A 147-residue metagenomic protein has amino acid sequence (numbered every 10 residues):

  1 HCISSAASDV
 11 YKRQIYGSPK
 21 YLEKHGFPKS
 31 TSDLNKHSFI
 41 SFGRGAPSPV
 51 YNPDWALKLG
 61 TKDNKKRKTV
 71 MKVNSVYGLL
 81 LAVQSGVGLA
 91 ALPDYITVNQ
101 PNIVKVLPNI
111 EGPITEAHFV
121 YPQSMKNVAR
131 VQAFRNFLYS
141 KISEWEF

Functional and structural regions predicted by a protein language model:
H1-A7, Y11: Single conserved hydrophobic/aromatic residue that forms the stacking wall/gate of nucleotide- or nucleobase-binding
K12, G17-I40: Flexible hinge/capping segments at coil-to-helix
S18-Y21, R44-G45, Q123-M125: Short loop segments at secondary-structure junctions
S38-T61: Secondary-structure junction motif
S41, K72, K105-L107, Y121: Structural signal for conserved beta-strand scaffold positions within catalytic alpha/beta enzyme cores
T61-K105, G112, N127, Q132-R135: Hydrophobic hinge/microswitch elements
L107-F147: A late-sequence structural motif
